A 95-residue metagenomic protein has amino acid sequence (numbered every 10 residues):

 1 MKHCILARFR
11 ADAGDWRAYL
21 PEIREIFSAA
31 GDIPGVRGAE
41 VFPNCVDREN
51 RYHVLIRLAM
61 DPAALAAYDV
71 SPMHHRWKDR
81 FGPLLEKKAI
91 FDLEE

Functional and structural regions predicted by a protein language model:
M1-H53, M60-A67, E94-E95: Short S/T/G/P-rich N-terminal loop/turn motif that feeds into the first structured element of a domain
V54-I56, P72-M73: Short, glycine/charged-enriched secondary-structure capping and boundary segments
A63-F91: C-terminal structural segments of small proteins and small subunits
